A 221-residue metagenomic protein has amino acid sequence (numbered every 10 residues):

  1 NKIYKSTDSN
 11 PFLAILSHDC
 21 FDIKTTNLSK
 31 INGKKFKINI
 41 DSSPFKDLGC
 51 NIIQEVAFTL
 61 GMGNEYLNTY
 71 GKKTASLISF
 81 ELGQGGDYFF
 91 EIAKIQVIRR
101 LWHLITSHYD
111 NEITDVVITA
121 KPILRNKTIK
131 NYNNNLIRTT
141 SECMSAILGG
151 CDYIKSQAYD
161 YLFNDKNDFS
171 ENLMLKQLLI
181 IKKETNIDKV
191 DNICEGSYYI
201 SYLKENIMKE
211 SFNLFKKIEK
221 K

Functional and structural regions predicted by a protein language model:
N1-D87, Y153-Q157: Catalytic alpha/beta active-site cores
I3-F12, N32-K35, N68-S76, L101-D115 (+2 more regions): Secondary-structure transition/capping motifs at alpha-helix termini and the adjoining loop/turn into the next element
T26-N27, L136-C143: Short, acidic/polar
N51-V56, G86-V97, L124-I137, D165-M174 (+1 more regions): Short glycine/threonine-rich loop-to-helix capping motif typified by GTGT followed within a few residues by an Asp-Pro
L77-L82, I113-K121, K155-S156, N192-C194: Beta-strand segments within the central parallel beta-sheet cores of soluble alpha/beta enzyme folds
F80-K94, H103-T106: Active-site core of metal-dependent hydrolases
S141, D152-K221: Active-site or pore-adjacent capping/gating segments
